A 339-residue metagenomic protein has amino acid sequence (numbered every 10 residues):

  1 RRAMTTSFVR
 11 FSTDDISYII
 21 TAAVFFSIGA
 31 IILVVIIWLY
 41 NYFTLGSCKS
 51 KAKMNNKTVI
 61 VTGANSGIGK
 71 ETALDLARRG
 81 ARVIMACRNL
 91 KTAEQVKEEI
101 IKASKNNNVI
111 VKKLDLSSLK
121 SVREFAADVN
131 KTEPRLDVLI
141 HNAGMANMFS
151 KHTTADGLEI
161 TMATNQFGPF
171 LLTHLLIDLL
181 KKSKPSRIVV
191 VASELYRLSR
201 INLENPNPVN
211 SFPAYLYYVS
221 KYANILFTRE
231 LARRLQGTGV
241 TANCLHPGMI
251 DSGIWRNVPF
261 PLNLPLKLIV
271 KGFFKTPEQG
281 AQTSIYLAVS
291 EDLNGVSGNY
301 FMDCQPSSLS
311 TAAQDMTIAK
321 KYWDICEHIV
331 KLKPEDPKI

Functional and structural regions predicted by a protein language model:
M4-V34, E291-I339: C-terminal tail/cap regions
T5-T21, I31, W38-P261, I329-I339: Rossmann-fold NAD(P)H-dependent dehydrogenase/reductase core
K91, E159, Y222, E278-Q282 (+3 more regions): A broad detector of short, well-ordered amphipathic alpha-helices that serve as recognition/interaction surfaces
V122, C244, L268-S308, Q314-I318: C-terminal helical subdomain
S211-Y217, L266-K275: A short acidic, glycine-rich active-site loop that binds or catalyzes chemistry on phosphate/adenosine moieties
